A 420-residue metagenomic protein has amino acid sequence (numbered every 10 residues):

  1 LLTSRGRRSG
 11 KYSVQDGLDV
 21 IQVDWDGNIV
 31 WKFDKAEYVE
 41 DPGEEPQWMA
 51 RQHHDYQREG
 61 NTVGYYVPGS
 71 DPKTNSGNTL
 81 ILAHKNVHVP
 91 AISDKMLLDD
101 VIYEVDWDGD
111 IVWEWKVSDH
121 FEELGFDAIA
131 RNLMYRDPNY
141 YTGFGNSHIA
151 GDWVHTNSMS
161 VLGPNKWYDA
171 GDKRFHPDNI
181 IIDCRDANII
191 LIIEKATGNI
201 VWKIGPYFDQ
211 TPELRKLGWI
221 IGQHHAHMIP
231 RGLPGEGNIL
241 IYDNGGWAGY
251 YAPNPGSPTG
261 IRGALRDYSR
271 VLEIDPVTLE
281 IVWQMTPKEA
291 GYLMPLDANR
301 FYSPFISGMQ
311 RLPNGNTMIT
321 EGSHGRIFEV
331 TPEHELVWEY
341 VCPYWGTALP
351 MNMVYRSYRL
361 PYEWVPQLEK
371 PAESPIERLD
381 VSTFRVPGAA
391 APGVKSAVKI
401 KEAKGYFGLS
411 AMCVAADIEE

Functional and structural regions predicted by a protein language model:
L1-E420: Histidine-/acidic-rich catalytic cores in large beta-rich domains
